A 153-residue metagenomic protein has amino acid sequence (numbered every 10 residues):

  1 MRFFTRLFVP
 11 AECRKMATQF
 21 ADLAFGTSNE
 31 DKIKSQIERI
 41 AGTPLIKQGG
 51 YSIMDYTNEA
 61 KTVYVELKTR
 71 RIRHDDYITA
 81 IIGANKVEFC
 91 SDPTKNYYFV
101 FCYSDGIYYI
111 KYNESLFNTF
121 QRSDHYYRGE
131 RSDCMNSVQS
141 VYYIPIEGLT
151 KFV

Functional and structural regions predicted by a protein language model:
M1-G50: Acidic-basic catalytic patches of nuclease active cores, encompassing PD-(D/E)XK and other metal-cofactor nuclease
F3-V9, A21, Y103, Y108-V153: Non-catalytic C-terminal interaction segments of nucleic acid-processing enzymes
E12-L23, I46, K68-E114: Catalytic cores of nucleic-acid endonucleases
I37, Y56-R73: Conserved catalytic cores of phosphodiester-cleaving nucleases, focusing on short active-site segments
A41-T43, E59-V63, P93-N96: Short glycine/proline-enriched coil/turn segments at helix->beta-strand junctions
S52-M54, K95: Short beta-strand or tight-loop elements that sit immediately N-terminal to catalytic metal-binding acidic residues
D55-Y56, F101: Short beta-strand scaffold segments in enzyme catalytic cores
